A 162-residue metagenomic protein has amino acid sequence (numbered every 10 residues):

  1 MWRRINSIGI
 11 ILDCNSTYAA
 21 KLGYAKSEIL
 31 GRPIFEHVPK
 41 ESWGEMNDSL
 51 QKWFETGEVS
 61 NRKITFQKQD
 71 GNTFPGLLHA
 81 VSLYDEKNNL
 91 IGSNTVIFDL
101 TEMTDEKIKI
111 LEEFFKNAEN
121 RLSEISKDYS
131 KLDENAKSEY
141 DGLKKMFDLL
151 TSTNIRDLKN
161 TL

Functional and structural regions predicted by a protein language model:
W2-I5: Core hydrophobic beta-sheet residues of small sensory/regulatory alpha/beta domains, primarily PAS-family
I11-L12: Conserved hydrophobic beta-strand signature of PAS-family and PAS-like sensory domains
S16, E28-E41: PAS-family sensory/regulatory domains
Y18-I29, K87: PAS/PAS-like sensory domain cap-loop motif
E41-N72: Terminal output helix/cap of sensory domains in signal transduction proteins
N61-T65, D70-H79, Y84, N94: PAS/PAC sensory module
N89-L100: PAS-family sensory domains
F98-K109: PAS-associated C-terminal cap
